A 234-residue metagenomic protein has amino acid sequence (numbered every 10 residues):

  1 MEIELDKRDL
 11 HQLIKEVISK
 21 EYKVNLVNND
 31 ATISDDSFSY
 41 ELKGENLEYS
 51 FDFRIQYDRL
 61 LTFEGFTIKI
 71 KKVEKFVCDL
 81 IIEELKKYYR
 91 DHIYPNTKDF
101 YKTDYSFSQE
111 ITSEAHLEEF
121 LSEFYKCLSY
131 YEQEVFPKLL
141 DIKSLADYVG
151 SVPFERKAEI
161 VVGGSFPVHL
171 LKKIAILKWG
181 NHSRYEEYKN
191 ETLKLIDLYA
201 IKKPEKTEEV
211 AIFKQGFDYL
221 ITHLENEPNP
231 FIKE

Functional and structural regions predicted by a protein language model:
E2-I3, K7, D35-E234: Intrinsically disordered, low-complexity regulatory regions enriched in serine/threonine/proline and acidic residues
E4-N29: Amphipathic alpha-helical segments
V27-S37: Long, charged, glycine-rich C-terminal linkers/tails
